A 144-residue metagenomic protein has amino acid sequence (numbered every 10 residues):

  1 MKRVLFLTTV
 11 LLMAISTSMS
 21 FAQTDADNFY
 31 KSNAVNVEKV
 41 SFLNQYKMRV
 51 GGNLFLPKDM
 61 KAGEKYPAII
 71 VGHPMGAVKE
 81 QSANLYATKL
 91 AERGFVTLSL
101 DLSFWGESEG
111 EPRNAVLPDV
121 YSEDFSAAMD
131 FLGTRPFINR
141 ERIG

Functional and structural regions predicted by a protein language model:
T8-S16: Bacterial N-terminal signal peptides
S20-A22: Boundary at the C-terminal end of the N-terminal hydrophobic targeting segment
T24-E64: N-terminal cap/lid segment of alpha/beta-hydrolase-fold proteins
G63-P74: Short beta-strand element of the alpha/beta-hydrolase
G76-T88, L102: The serine-hydrolase catalytic nucleophile loop
K89-E109: Conserved alpha/beta-hydrolase
A115-P136: Alpha/beta-hydrolase active-site loop
P136-G144: Alpha/beta-hydrolase fold nucleophile elbow
